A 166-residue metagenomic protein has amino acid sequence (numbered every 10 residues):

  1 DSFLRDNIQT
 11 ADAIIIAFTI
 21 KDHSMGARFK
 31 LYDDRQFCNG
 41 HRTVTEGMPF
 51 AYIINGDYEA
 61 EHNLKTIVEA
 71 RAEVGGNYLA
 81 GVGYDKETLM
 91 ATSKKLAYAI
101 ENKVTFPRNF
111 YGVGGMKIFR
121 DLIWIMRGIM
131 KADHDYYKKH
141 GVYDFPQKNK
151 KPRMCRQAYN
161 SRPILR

Functional and structural regions predicted by a protein language model:
D1-S2, T10, N77-R166: Glycine-rich phosphate/pyrophosphate-binding loop and the adjoining helix
S2-G75: Helix-loop-strand module that forms the ligand-binding subsite of alpha/beta enzymes
